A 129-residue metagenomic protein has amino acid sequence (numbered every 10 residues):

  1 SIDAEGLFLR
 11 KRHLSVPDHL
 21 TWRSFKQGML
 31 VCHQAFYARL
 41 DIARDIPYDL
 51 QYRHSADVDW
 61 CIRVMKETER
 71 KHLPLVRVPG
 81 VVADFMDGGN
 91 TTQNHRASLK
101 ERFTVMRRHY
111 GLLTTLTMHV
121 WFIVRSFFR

Functional and structural regions predicted by a protein language model:
S1-R10: Conserved donor NDP-sugar-binding/catalytic core segment of glycosyltransferases
L7, R70-P74, A97-R129: C-terminal, non-catalytic tails of nucleotide-sugar-dependent glycosyltransferases
L9-S98, V105: Conserved nucleotide-sugar donor-binding catalytic segment
